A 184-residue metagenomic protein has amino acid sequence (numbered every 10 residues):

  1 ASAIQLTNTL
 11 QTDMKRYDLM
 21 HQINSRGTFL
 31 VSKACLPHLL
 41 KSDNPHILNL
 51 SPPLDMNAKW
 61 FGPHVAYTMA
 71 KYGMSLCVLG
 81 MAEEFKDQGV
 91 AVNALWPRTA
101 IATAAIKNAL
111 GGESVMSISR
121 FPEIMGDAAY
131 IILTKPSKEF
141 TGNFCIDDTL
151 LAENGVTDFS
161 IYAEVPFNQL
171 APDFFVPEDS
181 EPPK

Functional and structural regions predicted by a protein language model:
A3, L10-L30, L48, M74: Catalytic Tyr-X3-Lys loop
A3-N8, M56, T103: Helix N-cap/beta-alpha junction loops of NAD(P)-dependent oxidoreductase domains
Q11, Q22, K41, K107-N108: Phosphate-coordinating loops and pocket residues in cytosolic domains that bind phosphorylated ligands
H21, S25, P63-S75, S119-E123: Short-chain dehydrogenase/reductase
S32-K33, L79: A short, exposed helix-loop element centered on a Lys and neighboring polar residues
L39-L40, F140: A short, flexible helix-to-loop-to-beta junction within the catalytic ATP-binding CA
L40-D87, W96-I101, G111: Catalytic loop of short-chain dehydrogenase/reductase
A94-L95, G112-K184: C-terminal helical subdomain
